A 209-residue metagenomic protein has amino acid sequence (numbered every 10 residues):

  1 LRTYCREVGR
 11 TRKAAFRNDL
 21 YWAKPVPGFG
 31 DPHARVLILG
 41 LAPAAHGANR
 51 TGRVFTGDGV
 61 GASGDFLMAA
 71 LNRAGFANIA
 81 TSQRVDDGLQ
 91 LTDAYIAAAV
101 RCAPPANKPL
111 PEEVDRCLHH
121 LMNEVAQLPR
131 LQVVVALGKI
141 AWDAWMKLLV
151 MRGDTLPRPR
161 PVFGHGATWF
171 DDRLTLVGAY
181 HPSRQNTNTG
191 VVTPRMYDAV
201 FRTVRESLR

Functional and structural regions predicted by a protein language model:
L1-P161, H165-R209: A polyanion-binding, active-site-adjacent surface
